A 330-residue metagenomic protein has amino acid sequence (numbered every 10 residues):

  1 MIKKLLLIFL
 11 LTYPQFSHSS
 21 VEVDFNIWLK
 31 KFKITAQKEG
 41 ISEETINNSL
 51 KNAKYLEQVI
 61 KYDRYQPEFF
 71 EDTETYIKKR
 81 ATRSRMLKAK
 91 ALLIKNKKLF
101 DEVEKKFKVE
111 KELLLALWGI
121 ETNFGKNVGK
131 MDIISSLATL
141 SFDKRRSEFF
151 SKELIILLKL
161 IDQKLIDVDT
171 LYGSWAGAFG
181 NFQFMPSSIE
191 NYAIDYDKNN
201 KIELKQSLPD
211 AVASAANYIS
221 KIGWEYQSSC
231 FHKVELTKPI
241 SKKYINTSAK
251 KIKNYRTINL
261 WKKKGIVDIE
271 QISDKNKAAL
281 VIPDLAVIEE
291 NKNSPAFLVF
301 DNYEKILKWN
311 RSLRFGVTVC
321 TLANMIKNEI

Functional and structural regions predicted by a protein language model:
K4-Y13: Sec-dependent N-terminal signal peptides
S17-S19: Boundary at the C-terminal end of the N-terminal hydrophobic targeting segment
E22-K95, D101-E104: An acidic, Gly/Ser/Thr/Pro-rich helix-cap/linker signature
A36, T45-E57, K108-G125, L157-I161 (+1 more regions): Short, functionally critical alpha-helical segments immediately adjacent to catalytic or ligand/cofactor-binding
Y55-Y62, T122-M131, D143-S147, K164-D169 (+2 more regions): Secretory-pathway/luminal and periplasmic proteins that interact with or process carbohydrate-rich
D132-S141, L154, F179-I194, A215: Substrate-binding/active-site groove segments that recognize and process beta-1,4-linked N-acetyl-hexosamine
Y196-L204: Acidic, glycine-anchored loop motifs typical of Ca2+
V234-I330: C-terminal soluble interaction/assembly domains
